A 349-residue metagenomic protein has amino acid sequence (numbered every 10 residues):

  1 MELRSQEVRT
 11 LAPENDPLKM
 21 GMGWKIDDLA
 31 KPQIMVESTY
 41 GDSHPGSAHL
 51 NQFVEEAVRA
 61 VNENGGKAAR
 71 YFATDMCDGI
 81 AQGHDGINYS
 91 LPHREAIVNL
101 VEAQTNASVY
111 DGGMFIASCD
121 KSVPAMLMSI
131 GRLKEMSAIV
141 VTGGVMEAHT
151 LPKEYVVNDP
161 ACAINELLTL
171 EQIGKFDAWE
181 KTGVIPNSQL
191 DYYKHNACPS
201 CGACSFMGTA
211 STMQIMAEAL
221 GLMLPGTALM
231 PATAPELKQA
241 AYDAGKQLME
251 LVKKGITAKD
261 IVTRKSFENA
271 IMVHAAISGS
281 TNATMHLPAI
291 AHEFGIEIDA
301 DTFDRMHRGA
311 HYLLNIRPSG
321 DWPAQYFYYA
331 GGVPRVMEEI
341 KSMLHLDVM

Functional and structural regions predicted by a protein language model:
M1-G46, F53-A73, G79, D85-S90 (+3 more regions): Catalytic or ion-coupling anion/metal-binding cores of large enzyme and transporter domains
G83-G86, Y110-G112: Short acidic, glycine/Ser/Thr-rich loop/turn "cap" segments at secondary-structure junctions
S90-N99: Glycine-rich, highly charged phosphate/nucleotide-binding loops
T105-M126, A138-T142: A short, small-residue-rich loop immediately preceding and capping a beta-strand
